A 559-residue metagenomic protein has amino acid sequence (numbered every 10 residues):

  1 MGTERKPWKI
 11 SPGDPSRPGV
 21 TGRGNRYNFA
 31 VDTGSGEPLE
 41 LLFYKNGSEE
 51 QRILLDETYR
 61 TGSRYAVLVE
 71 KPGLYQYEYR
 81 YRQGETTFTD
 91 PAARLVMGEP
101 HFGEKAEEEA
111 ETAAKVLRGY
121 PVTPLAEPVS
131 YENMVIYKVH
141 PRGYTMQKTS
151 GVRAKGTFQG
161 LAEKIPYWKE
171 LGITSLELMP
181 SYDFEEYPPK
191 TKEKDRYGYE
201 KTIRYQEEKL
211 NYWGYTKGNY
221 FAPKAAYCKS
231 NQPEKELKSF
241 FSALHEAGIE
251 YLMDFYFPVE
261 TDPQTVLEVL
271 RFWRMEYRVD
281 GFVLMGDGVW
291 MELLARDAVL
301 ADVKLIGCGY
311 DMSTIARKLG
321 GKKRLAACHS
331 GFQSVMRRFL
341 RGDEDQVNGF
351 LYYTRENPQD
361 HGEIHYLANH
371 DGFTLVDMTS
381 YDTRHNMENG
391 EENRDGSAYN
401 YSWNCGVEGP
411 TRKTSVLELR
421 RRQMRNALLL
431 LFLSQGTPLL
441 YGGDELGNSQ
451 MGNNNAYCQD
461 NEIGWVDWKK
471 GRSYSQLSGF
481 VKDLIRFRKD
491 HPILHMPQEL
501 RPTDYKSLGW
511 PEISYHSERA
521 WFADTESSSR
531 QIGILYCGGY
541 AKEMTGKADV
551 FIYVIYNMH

Functional and structural regions predicted by a protein language model:
M1-R26, E50, R60-K138, T145-S150: The feature marks proteins involved in alpha-glucan
Y27-E37, I513-H559: Carbohydrate-binding surface patches
H101-A110, R278, M291, A295-G442 (+8 more regions): Conserved alpha/beta catalytic core and glycan-binding cleft of carbohydrate-active enzymes
V116-S175, M179, N211-N219: An acidic-aromatic substrate-binding cleft motif
V135-Y137, L176-L178, Y251-M253, F282 (+2 more regions): Hydrophobic faces of well-ordered beta-strands that scaffold small-molecule active sites in alpha/beta enzyme cores
S150-T157, P188-E246, V259-M275, E388-G409 (+1 more regions): Aromatic- and acidic-residue-enriched carbohydrate-binding clefts of CAZyme catalytic domains
K169-K209, G372, V376, S380-R384: Carboxylate/His-rich catalytic cores and anion/metal-binding grooves
K235-S239, A243-I315: Active-site neighborhood of glycoside hydrolase catalytic domains
